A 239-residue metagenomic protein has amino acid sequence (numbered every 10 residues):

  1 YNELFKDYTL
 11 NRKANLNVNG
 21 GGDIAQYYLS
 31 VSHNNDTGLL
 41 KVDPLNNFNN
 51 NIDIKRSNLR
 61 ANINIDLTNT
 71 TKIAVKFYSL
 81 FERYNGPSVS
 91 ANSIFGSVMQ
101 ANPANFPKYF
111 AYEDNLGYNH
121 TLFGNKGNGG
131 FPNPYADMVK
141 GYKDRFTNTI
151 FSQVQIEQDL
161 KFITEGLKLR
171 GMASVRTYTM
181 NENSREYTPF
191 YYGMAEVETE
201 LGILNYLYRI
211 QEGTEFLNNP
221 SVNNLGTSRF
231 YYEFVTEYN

Functional and structural regions predicted by a protein language model:
N2-S32, D36-L39, N50-F131, K143-R145 (+3 more regions): Flexible loop and strand-edge segments within Gram-negative outer membrane beta-barrel domains
N15, N133, Y232-F234: Asparagine-centered polar/low-complexity signal
N34-R56, G86-S88, S93, R145-F151 (+1 more regions): Small-side-chain secondary-structure face that scaffolds active or pore-lining regions
G129-F131, Y135, E198-I203: Extracytoplasmic gating/loop element in the C-terminal half of outer-membrane beta-barrel translocons and assembly
M138-Y142: Individual transmembrane alpha-helix segments
